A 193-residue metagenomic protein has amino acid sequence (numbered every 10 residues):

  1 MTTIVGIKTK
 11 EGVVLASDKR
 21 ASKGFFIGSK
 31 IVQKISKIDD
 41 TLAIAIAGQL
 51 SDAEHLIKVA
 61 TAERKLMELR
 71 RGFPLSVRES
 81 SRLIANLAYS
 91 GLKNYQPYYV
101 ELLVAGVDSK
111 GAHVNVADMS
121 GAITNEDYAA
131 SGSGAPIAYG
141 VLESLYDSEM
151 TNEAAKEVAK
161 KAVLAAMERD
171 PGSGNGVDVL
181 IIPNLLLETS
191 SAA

Functional and structural regions predicted by a protein language model:
M1-P97, T124-A129, A135-E157, P171-S173 (+2 more regions): Conserved short S/T/G-enriched processing/targeting/catalytic segments and their helical context
I4, P97-E101, V107, G111: Structured beta-strand/loop patches that form or line metal/cofactor-binding pockets in enzymes
Y99-L102, N175-V177: Residue-level recognition of the N-termini of beta-strands and the immediately preceding loop/turn
V104-S120, A193: Acidic-glycine-rich active-site phosphate/pyrophosphate-binding loop
A105-V107, D178-N184: A glycine-rich phosphate-binding loop feature that marks nucleotide/adenosyl-phosphate handling sites
A112-V116, V179, L187: Hydrophobic beta-strand positions in blades of beta-propellers and related beta-sheet-rich domains
V163-S173: Short arginine-rich
